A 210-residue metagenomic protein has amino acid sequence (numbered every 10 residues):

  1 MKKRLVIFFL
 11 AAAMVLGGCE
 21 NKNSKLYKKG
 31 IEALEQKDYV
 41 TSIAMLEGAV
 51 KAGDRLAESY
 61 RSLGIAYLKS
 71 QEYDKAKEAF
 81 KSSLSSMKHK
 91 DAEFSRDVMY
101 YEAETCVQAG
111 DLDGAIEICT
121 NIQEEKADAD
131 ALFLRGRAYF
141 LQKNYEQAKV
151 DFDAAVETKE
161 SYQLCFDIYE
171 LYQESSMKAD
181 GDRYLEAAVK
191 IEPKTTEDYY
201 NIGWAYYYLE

Functional and structural regions predicted by a protein language model:
S24-K25, E58, A92-D97, D130 (+3 more regions): Start-of-helix register in tetratricopeptide repeats
E35-Q36, K69, Q108-A109, L141-Q142 (+2 more regions): Register position in tetratricopeptide repeats
D54, K88, K126-A127, K159-E160 (+1 more regions): Short coil turns that delineate tetratricopeptide repeat
S62, F94-Y101, L134, D167-I168 (+1 more regions): Canonical tetratricopeptide repeat
